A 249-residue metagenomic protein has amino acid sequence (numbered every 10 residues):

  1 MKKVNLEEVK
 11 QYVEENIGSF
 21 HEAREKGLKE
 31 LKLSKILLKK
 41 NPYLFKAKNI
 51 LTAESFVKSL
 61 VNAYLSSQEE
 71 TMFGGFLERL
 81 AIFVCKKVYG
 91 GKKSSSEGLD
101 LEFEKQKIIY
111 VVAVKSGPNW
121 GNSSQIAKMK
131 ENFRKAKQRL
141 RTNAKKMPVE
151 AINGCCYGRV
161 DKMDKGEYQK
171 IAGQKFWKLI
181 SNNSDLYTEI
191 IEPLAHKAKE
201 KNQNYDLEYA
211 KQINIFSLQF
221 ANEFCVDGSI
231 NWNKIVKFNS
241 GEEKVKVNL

Functional and structural regions predicted by a protein language model:
M1-M72: Interdomain/boundary linker segments immediately adjacent to catalytic/signaling cores
V13-R24, A81-V84, V88-Y89, F133-A144 (+1 more regions): Hydrophobic, Leu/Ile/Phe/Ala-enriched alpha-helical segments that form helix-helix packing faces
F45-L51, V88-G91, M163-G173: Short, exposed beta-strand "edge-strand" segments with a Pro/Gly-rich flavor and a Y/T-containing core
A63-S94: A broadly used, surface-exposed interaction patch
C85, L99-W120: Conserved catalytic cores of phosphodiester-cleaving nucleases, focusing on short active-site segments
S116-N182: Catalytic cores of nucleic-acid endonucleases
G154-L249: Domain-level recognition of nuclease-like catalytic cores that cleave nucleotide substrates
